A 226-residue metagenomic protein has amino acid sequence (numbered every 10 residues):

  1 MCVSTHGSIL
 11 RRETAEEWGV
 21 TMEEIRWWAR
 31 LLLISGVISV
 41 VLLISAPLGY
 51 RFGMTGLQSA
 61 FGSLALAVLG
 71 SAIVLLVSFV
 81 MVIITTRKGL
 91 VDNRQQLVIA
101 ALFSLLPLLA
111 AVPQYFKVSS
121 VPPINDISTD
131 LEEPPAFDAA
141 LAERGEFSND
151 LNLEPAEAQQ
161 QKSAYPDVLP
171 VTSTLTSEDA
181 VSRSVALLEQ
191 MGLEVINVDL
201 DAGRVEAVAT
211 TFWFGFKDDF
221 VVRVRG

Functional and structural regions predicted by a protein language model:
T21-S35: N-terminal membrane topogenic signal
L33-T86: Membrane-embedded alpha-helical segments of integral membrane proteins
G89-S119: Internal/C-terminal transmembrane anchor helices
Q114-E189: Membrane-interface segments at or immediately adjacent to transmembrane helices that form the boundary between
M191-V198: Short secondary-structure junctions
E206-F212: Short beta-strand segments that buttress and anchor functional surface loops
F214-G226: Beta-strand/loop substructures that line and gate deep hydrophobic ligand-binding cavities in soluble
